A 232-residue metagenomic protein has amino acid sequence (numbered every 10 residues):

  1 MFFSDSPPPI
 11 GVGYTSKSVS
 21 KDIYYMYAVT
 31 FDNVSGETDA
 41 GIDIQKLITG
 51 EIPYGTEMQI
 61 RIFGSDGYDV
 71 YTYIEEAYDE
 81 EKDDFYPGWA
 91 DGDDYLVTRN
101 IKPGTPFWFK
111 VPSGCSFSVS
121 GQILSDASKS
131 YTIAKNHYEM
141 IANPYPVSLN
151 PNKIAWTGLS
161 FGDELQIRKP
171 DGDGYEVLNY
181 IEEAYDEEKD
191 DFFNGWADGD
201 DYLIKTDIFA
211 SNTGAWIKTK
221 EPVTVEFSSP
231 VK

Functional and structural regions predicted by a protein language model:
M1-Y54, G64-D66, V97-G162, D207-K232: A short, polar beta-strand/turn micro-motif
M58-I62: Post-signal peptide N-terminal segment of secreted/secretory-pathway proteins
F63-D66, D171-D173: Solvent-exposed strand-loop boundary residues in beta-sheet-rich modules
G67-P103, E176-S211: A cross-kingdom feature marking solvent-exposed beta-strand/loop segments within repeated, beta-rich binding/scaffold
I141-A197, D201: Intrinsically disordered, low-complexity segments enriched in Gly and acidic/Ser/Thr residues that form flexible
